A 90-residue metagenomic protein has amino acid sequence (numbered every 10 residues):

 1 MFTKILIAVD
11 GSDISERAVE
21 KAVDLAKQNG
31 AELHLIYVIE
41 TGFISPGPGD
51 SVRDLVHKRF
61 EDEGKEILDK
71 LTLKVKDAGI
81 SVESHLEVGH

Functional and structural regions predicted by a protein language model:
T3-S51, K74, A78, E83: Small/aliphatic-rich secondary-structure junction motif
R53-E66: A short acidic, glycine-rich active-site loop that binds or catalyzes chemistry on phosphate/adenosine moieties
K65, D69-K76: Class I S-adenosyl-L-methionine
L86-H90: Charged docking surfaces used in two-component/phosphorelay signaling
